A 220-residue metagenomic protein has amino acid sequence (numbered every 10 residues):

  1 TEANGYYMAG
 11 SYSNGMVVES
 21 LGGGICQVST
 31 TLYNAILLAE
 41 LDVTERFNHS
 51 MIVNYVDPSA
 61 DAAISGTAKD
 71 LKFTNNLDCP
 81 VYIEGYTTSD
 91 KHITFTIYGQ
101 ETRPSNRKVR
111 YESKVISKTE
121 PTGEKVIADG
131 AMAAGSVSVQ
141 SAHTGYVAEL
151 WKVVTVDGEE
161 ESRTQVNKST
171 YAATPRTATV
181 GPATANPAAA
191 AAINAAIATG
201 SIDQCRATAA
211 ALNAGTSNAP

Functional and structural regions predicted by a protein language model:
T1-P220: Well-ordered beta-sheet/strand-loop patches within structured domains
